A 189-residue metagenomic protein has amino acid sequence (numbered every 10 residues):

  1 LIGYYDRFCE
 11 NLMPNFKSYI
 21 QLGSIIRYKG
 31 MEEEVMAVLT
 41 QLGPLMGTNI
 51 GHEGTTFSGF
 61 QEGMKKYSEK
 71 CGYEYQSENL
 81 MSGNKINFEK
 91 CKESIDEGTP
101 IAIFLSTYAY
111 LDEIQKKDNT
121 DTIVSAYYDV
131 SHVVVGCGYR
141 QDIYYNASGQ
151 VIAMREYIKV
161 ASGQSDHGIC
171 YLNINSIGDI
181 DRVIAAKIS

Functional and structural regions predicted by a protein language model:
L1-S82, A147-M154: Catalytic-core signature of thiol
T40, T48, T55-T56, T99 (+2 more regions): Residue-identity detector for threonine
K85-G98, L105-S189: Active-site signature of cysteine proteases
